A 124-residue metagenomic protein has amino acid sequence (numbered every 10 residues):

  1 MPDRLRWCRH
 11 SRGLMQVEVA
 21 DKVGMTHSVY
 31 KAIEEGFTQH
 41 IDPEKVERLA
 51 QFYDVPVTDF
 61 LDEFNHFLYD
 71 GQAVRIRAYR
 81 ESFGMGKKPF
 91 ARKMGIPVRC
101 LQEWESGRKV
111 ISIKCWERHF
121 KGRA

Functional and structural regions predicted by a protein language model:
D3-K22, V74-P89: Short basic helix-loop element that most often maps to the first helix and adjoining turn of HTH DNA-binding modules
L5, V19-A20, Y30-I33, F60 (+3 more regions): Conserved hydrophobic/aromatic packing and binding residues within compact polymer-binding modules
S11, T38-I41, F52, S82 (+1 more regions): Helix-turn-helix/winged-helix DNA-binding modules
G24-H40, N65, I96-V110: Recognition helix of helix-turn-helix/homeodomain-like DNA-binding domains that insert into the DNA major groove
E44-D59, I113-A124: DNA major-groove recognition helix of helix-turn-helix/homeodomain DNA-binding modules
L61-R92, K109-V110, K114: Short, charged recognition helix plus adjacent turn of helix-turn-helix-like nucleic-acid-binding domains
